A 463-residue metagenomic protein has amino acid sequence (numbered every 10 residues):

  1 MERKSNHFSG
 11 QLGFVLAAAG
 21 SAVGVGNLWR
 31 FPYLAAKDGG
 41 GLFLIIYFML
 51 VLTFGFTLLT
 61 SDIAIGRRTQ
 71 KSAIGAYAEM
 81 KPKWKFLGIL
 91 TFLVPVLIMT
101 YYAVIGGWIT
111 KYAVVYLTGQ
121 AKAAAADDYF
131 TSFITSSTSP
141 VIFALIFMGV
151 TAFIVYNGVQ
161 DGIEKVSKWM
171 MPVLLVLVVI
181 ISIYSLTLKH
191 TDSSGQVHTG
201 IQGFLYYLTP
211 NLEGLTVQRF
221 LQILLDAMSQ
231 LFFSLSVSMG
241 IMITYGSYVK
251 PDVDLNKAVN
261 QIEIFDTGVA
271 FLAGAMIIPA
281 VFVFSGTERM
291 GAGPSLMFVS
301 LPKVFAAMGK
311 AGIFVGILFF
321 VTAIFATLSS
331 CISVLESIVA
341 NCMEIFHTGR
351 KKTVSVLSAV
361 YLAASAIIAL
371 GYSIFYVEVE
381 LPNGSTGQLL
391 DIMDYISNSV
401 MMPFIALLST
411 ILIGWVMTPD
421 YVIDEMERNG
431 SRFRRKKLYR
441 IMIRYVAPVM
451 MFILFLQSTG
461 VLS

Functional and structural regions predicted by a protein language model:
M1-E2, G106-T135, G246-D252, K257 (+4 more regions): Helix-loop-helix connectors at the membrane interface of multi-pass transporters/channels
M1-W29, L58-I63, R67, K71-E79 (+3 more regions): Membrane-interface "cap" regions at the ends of multi-pass membrane proteins
E2-F8, L12, K168-L328, I332 (+1 more regions): Membrane-embedded translocation segments of transport machinery
E2-S5, L34-D38, K71-L90, A103-G162 (+5 more regions): Inter-helical loop and helix-membrane interface segments of multi-pass membrane transporters/permeases
H7, G13-F14, S21, S137-I142 (+5 more regions): Loop-to-transmembrane helix boundary motifs in multi-pass membrane proteins
G10-F48, I241, K257-N260, I264-T267: Transmembrane helix-boundary motif of multi-pass solute transporters/channels
L34-D38, A64, E79-M80, F86-P95 (+4 more regions): Membrane-water interface regions at transmembrane-helix termini and the short interhelical loops of multi-pass membrane
N383, Q388-I413, R432-S463: A generic transmembrane alpha-helix motif of multi-pass inner-membrane proteins
